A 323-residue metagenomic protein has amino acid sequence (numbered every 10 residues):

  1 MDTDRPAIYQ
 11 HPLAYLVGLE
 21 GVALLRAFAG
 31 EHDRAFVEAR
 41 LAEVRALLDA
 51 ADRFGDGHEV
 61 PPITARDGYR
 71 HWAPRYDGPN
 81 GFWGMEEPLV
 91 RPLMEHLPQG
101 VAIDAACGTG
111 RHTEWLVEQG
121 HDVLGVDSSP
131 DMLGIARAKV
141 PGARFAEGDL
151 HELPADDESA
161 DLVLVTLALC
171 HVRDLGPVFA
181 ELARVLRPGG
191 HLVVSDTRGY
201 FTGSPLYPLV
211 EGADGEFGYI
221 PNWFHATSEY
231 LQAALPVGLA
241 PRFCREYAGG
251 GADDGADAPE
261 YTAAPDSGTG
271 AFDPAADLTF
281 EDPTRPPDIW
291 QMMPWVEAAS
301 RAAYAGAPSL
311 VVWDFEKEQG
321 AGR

Functional and structural regions predicted by a protein language model:
D2-L97, R111, W115, I135 (+3 more regions): Conserved class I S-adenosyl-L-methionine
V101-A105, T109-E152: Class I SAM-dependent methyltransferase SAM/SAH-binding core
H151-L162: A short acidic, Gly/Pro-enriched loop at the edge of an enzyme's catalytic core that lines a small-molecule cofactor
L162-L175: A short SAM/SAH-binding and catalytic strip from SAM-dependent methyltransferases
G176-H191: A short glycine-rich, Lys/Arg-flanked "PGG" loop and its adjoining helix->strand segment in the class I
H191-E216: Conserved class I S-adenosyl-L-methionine
N222-C244: Short alpha-helix
P241-L310, E316-Q319: C-terminal helical/coil "lid" or tail adjacent to the Rossmann-like core of SAM-dependent
